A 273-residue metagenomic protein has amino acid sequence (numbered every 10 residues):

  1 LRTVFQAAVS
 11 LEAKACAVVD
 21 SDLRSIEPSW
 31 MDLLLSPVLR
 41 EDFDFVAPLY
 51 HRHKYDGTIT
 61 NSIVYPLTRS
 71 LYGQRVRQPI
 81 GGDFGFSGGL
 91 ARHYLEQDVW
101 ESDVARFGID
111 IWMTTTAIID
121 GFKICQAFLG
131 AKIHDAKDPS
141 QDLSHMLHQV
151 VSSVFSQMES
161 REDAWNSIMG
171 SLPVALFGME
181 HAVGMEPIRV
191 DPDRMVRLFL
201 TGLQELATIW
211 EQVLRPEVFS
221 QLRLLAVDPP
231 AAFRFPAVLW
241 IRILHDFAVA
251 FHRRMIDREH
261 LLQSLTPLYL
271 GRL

Functional and structural regions predicted by a protein language model:
L1-A15: Active-site nucleotide-sugar/metal-binding loop of Leloir-type enzymes
A8, V38, A117: Hydrophobic pocket-lining residues that define ligand/cofactor binding sites across diverse proteins
A13-K14, R40-D44, F122: Short, high-confidence coil segments that cap the C-terminus of an alpha-helix and link into the following beta-strand
A13-R24: Short beta-strand-to-loop acidic/aromatic patch adjacent to the donor-nucleotide binding site
I26-L49: Conserved donor-nucleotide/metal-binding helix-loop-beta segment in metal-dependent transferases, i.e., the alpha-helix
D56-S153: Conserved catalytic loops of nucleotide-sugar-dependent glycosyltransferases that act on lipid-linked
H148-L273: Terminal low-complexity segments of carbohydrate-biosynthetic enzymes
